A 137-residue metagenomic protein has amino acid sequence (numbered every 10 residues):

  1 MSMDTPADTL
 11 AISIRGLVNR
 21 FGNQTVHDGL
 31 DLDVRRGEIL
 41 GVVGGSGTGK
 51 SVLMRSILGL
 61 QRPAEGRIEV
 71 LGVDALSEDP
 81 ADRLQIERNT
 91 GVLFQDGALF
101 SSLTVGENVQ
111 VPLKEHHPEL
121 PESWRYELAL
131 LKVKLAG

Functional and structural regions predicted by a protein language model:
I12, H27-G29, E87: Conserved structural motif at the start of ABC-family nucleotide-binding domains
V43-G45: The feature captures the beta-strand-to-loop junction immediately N-terminal to the Walker
L58: Helix-to-loop junction immediately C-terminal to a conserved catalytic motif
R67-E69, V73: ATP-binding/catalytic-site motifs of ATP-hydrolyzing domains
V73-D74, H117, P121-G137: Conserved ABC ATPase "signature" region
A75-G91, E115-P118, E122: ABC ATPase NBD coupling module
T90-A98, L103: ABC ATPase nucleotide-binding domain signature
S102-P112: Short coil-to-helix segment of the ABC ATPase nucleotide-binding domain corresponding to the Q-loop/switch region
